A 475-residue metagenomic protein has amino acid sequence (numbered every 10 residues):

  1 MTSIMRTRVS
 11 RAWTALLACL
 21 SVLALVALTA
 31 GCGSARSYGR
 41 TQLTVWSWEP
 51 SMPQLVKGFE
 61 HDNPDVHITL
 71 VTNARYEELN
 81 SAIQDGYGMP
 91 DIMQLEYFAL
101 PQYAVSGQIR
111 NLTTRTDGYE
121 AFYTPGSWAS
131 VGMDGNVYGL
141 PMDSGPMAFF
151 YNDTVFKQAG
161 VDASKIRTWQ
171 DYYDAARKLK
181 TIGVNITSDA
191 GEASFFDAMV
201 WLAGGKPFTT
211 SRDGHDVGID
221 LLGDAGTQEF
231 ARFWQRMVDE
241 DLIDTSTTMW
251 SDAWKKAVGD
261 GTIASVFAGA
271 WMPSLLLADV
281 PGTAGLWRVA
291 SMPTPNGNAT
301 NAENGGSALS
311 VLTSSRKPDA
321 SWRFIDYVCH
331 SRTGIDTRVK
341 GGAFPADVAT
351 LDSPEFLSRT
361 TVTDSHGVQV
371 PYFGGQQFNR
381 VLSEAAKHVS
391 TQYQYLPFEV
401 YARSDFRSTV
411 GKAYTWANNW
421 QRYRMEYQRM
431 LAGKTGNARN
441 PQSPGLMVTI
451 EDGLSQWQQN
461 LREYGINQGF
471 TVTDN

Functional and structural regions predicted by a protein language model:
G58-Y123, K157-G160, K255-A257, G261-S265: Extracytoplasmic "Venus flytrap"/periplasmic binding protein-like
S81-Q84, P90-D91, E120-V155, N185 (+2 more regions): A structural signal for short loop-to-beta-strand junctions that line the ligand-binding cleft of periplasmic/secreted
Y97-M147, M199, R288-A290, V381: Hinge/lid segment of periplasmic solute-binding proteins
T113-P125, K165, T187, K206-E229 (+4 more regions): Short, solvent-exposed loop/beta-turn-alpha elements that line the ligand-binding surface or hinge of extracytoplasmic
Y138-M142, M147, Q170-D220, G226 (+2 more regions): Extracytoplasmic/periplasmic solute-binding protein
A176, D216-T248, R288, M292: Glycine-centered hinge/linker elements that transmit conformational signals in sensory and ligand-binding systems
M272-T283, G297-E303, V311-T409, V472-D474: C-terminal lobe and pocket-closing loops of periplasmic/extracytoplasmic Venus-flytrap solute-binding proteins
R380-N475: Conserved C-terminal helix/tail region of periplasmic/extracytoplasmic solute-binding proteins
